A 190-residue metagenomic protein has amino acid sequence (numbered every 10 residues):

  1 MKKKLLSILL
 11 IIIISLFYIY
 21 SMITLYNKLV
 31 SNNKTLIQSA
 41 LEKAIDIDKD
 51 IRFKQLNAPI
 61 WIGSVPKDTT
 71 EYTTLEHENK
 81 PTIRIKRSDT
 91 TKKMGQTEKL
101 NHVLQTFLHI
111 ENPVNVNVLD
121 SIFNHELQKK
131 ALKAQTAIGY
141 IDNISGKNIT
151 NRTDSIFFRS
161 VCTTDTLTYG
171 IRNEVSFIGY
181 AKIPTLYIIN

Functional and structural regions predicted by a protein language model:
K3-S21: Extreme N-terminal signal-anchor transmembrane helix of membrane signaling/transducer proteins, especially in bacteria
L16-K34: N-terminal membrane-insertion alpha helix
S31-P184: The feature marks either
Y187-N190: N-terminal membrane-entry
